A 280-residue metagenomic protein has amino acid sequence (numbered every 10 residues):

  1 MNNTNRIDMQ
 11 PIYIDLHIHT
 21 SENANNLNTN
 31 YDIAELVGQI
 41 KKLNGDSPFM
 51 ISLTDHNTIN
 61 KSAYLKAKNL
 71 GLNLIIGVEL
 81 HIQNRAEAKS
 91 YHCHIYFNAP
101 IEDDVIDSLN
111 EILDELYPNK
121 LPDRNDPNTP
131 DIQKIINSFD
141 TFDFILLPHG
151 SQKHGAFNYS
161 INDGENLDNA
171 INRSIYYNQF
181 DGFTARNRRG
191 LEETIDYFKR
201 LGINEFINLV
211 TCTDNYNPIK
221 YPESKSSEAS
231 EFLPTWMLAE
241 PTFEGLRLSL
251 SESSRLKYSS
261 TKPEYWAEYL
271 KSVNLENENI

Functional and structural regions predicted by a protein language model:
M1-L16, S52, N128-T141: Extended, solvent-exposed polar beta/coil surface segments
M1-S47, N60-G77, H81-D103, H154-I280: Charged catalytic cores and adjacent phosphate/nucleic-acid-binding surfaces used for phosphate/nucleic-acid chemistry
I40-N57, I145-L147: Divalent metal-dependent hydrolysis catalytic cores, especially in the metallo-beta-lactamase
Y91, F97-F139: Binuclear metal-dependent hydrolase catalytic cores centered on His/Asp/Glu-rich metal-binding motifs
D123-N166, D181: Hydrophobic, aromatic-enriched interface-forming segments
